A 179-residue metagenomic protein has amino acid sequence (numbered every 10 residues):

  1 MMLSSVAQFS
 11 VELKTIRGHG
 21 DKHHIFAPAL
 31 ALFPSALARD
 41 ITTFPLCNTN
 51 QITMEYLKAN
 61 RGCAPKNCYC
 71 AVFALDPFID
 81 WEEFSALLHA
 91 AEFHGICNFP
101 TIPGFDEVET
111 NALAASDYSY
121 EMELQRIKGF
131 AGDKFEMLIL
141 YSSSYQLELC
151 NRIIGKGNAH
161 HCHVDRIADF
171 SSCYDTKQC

Functional and structural regions predicted by a protein language model:
M1-F44, T49-C179: Alpha/beta enzyme core
